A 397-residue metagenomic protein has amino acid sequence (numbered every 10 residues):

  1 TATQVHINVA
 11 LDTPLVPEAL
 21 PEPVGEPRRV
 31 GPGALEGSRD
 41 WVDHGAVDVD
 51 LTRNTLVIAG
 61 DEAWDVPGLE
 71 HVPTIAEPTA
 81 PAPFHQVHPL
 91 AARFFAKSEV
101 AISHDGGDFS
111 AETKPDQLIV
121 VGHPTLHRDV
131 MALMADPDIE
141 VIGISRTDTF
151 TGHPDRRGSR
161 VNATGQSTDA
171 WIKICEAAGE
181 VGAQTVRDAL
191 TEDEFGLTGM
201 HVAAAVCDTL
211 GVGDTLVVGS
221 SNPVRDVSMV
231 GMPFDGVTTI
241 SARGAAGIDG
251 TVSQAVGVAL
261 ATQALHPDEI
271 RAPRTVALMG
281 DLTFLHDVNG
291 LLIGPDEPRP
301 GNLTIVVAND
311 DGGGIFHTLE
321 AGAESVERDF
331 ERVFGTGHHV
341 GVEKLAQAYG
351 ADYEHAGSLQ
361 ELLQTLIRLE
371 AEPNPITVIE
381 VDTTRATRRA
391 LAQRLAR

Functional and structural regions predicted by a protein language model:
A2-W41, T365-R397: Glycine/aspartate-rich loop-and-adjacent alpha/beta segment that forms the canonical ThDP
H6-N8, L56, L118, G213-G219: Short glycine-rich phosphate-binding loop at a beta-alpha junction
V9-L15, D61-E62, T147-D148, S220-N222 (+2 more regions): Glycine-rich beta-alpha junction loops
L11-A34, P137-C175: Terminal amphipathic helices with adjacent charged low-complexity linkers/tails
V42-A46, T55-H153, M232-I270, L285-L292 (+2 more regions): Glycine-rich, anion-gripping cofactor-binding loops and their flanking helix/strand elements in enzyme active sites
N54, P73, D138-V141, T215 (+2 more regions): Residues at the starts of beta-strands that form the adenosine-phosphate
A178-A272: Active-site diphosphate/adenylate-binding microenvironment
G231-R397: Thiamine diphosphate
